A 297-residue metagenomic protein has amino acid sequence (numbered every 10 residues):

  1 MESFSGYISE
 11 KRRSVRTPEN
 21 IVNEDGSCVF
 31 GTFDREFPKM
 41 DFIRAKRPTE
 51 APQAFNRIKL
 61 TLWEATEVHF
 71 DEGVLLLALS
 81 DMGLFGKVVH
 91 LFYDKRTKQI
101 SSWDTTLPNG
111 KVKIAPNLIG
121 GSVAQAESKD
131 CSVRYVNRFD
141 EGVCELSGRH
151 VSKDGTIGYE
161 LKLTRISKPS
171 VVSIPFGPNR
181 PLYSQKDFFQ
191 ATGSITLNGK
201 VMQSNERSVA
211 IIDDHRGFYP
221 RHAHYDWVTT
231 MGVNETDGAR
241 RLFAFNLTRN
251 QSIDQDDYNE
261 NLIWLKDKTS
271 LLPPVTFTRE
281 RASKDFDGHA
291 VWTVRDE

Functional and structural regions predicted by a protein language model:
E2-E297: Structured soluble/peripheral alpha/beta segments that form catalytic or ligand/cofactor-binding pockets
